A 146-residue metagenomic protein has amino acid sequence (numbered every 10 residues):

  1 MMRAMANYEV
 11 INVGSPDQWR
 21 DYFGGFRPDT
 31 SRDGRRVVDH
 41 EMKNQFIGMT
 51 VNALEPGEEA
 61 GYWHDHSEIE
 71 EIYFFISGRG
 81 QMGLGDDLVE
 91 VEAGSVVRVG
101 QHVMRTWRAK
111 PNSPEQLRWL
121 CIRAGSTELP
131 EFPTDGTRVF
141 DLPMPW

Functional and structural regions predicted by a protein language model:
M1-I47, F132-W146: A short, N-terminal "cap"/entry segment at the start of jelly-roll beta-barrel domains of the cupin/DSBH fold
S31-V37, T50-S67: Conserved short histidine dyad/triad with adjacent acidic residue
V51-E55, D65-M82, A124: Short, conserved beta-strand element in jelly-roll/cupin
G61-Y62, M82-G83, V99, R105-N112: Short beta-strand His + acidic residue motifs that chelate non-heme Fe in jelly-roll/DSBH and cupin folds
I76, G83-G85, R108, L120: Beta-strand residues in well-ordered beta-sheet regions across diverse protein folds
D86-Q101: Short acidic-glycine-tyrosine-enriched beta hairpin
T106-W146: Double-stranded beta-helix
